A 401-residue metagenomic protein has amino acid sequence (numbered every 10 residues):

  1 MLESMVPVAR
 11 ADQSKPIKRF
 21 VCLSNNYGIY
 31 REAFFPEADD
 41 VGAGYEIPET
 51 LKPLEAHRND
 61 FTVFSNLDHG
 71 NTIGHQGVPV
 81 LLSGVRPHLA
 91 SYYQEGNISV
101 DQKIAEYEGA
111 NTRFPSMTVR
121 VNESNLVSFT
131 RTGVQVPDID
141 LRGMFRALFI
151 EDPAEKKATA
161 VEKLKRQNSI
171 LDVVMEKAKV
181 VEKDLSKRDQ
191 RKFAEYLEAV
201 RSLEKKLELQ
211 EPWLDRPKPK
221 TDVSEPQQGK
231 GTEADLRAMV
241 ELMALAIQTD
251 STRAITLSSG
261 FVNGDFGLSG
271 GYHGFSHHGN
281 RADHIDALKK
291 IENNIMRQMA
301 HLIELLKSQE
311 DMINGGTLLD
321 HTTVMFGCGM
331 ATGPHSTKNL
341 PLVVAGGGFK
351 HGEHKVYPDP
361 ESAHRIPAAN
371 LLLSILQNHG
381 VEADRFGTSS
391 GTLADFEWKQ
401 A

Functional and structural regions predicted by a protein language model:
M1-A401: Ligand-binding pockets and gating/stacking loops
